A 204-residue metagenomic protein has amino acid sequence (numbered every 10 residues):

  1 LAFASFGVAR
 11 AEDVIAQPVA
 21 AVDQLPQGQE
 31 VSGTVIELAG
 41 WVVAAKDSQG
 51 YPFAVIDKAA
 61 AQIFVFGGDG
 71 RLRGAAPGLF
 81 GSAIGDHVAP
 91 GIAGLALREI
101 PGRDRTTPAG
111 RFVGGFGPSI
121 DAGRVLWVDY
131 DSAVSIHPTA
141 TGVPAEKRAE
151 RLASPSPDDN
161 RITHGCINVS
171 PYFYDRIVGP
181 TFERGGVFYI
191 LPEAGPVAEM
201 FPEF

Functional and structural regions predicted by a protein language model:
L1-F3, S82, L97, P155 (+1 more regions): A sequence-level detector of short, solvent-exposed, charge-rich linear segments
L1-G40, P202-F204: N-terminal secretory targeting signals
D13-V14, R105-F204: Exported/periplasmic cell-wall-interacting domains
D23, Q27, S48, D158-I162: Residue-level detector of alpha-helix boundaries and kinks
Q29-I36, G50, D57, H164-N168 (+1 more regions): Soluble non-cytosolic domains of exported or imported proteins
T34-K147: Gly/Pro-biased beta-strand-loop elements
